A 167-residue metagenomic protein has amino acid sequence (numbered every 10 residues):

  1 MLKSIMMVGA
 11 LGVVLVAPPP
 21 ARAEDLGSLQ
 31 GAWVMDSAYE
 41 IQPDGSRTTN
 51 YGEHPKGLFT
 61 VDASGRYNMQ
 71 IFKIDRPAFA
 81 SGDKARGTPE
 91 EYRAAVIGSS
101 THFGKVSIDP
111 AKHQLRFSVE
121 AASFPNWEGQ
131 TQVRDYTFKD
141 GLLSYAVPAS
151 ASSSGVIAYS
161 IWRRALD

Functional and structural regions predicted by a protein language model:
M1-L2: N-terminal secretory signal peptides that target proteins for export/translocation
I5-A17: Bacterial N-terminal signal peptides
P18-D167: Lipid interaction determinants
